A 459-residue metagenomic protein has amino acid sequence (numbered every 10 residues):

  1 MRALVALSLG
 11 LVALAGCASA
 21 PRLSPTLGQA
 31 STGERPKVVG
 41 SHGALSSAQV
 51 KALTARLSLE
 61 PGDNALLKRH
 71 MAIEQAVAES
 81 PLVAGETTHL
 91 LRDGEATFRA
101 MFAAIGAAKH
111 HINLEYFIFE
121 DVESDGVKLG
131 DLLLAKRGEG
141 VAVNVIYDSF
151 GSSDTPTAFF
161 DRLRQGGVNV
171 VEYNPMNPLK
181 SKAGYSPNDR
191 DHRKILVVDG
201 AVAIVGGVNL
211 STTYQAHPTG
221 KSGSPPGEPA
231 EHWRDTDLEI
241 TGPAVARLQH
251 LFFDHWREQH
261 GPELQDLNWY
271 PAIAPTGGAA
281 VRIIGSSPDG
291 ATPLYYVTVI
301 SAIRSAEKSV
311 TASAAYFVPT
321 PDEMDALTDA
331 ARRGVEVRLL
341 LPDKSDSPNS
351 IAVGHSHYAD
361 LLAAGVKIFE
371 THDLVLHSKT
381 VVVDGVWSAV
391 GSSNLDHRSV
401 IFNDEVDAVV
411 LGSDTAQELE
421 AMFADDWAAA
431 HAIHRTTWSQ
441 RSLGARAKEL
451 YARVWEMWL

Functional and structural regions predicted by a protein language model:
M1-L7: Bacterial N-terminal signal peptides that target proteins for export
S8-G10, L340: Residues within alpha-helical transmembrane segments of multi-pass membrane proteins, especially transporters, ion
A13-G16: C-terminal motif of bacterial Sec signal peptides marking the signal peptidase cleavage site
A18-L459: Charged, low-complexity intrinsically disordered terminal segments
